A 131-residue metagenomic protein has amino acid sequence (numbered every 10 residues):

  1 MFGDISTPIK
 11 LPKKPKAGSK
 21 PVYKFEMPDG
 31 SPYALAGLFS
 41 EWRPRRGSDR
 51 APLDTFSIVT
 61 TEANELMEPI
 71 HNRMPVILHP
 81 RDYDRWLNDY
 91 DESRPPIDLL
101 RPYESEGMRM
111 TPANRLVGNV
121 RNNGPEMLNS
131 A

Functional and structural regions predicted by a protein language model:
M1-A131: A structured binding-face within diverse protein domains that lines the active/interaction site
